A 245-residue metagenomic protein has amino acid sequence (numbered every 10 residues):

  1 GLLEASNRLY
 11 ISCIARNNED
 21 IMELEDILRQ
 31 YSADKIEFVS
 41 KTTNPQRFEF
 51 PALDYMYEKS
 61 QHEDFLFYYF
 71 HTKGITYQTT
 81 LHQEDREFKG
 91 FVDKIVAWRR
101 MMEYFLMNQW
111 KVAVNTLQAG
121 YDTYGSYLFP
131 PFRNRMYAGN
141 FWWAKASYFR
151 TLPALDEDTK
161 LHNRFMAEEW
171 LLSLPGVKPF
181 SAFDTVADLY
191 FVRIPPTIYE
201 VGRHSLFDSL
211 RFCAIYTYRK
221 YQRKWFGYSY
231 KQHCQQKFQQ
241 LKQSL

Functional and structural regions predicted by a protein language model:
G1-L245: ER/Golgi luminal nucleotide-sugar-dependent glycosyltransferases, focusing on the catalytic module
